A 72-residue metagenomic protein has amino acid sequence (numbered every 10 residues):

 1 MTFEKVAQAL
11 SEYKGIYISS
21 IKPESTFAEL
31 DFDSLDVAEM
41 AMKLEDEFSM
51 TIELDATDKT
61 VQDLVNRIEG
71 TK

Functional and structural regions predicted by a protein language model:
M1-L30, A41, E47, T51-K72: Phosphopantetheine-dependent thiolation modules in NRPS/PKS and related acyl-activating systems
S34: Catalytic nucleophile serine of serine hydrolases, specifically the conserved "nucleophile elbow" pentapeptide
